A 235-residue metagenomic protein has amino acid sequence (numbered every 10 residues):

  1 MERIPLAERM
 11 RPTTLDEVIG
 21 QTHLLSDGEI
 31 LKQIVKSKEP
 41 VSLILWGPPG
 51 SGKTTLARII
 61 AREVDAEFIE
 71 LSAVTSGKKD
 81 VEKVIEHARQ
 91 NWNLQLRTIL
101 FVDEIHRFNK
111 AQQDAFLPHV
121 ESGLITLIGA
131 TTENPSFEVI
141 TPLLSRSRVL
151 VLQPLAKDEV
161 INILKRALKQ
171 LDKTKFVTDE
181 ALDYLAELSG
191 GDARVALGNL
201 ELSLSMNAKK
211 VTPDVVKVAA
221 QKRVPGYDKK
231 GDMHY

Functional and structural regions predicted by a protein language model:
M1-S37: A short, basic N-terminal segment
E2-I4, Q33-L71, E86-R89, L117-P118 (+1 more regions): Walker A/P-loop
L24-G28, A66-I99, K110: Short glycine-rich substrate-engagement loop in P-loop NTPases that contacts/grips substrate
K32-V35, H106-S145: Conserved catalytic/switch belt of AAA+ P-loop NTPases
S72-V74, R148-I161: Conserved AAA+ ATPase "SRH/arginine-finger" region at the nucleotide-binding site
R146, E159-K173: Conserved AAA+ ATPase "sensor/coupling" helix adjacent to the nucleotide-binding pocket
D183-L188, R194-A208, K217-V218: C-terminal helical "lid" of AAA+/P-loop NTPase domains
D214-Y235: C-terminal engagement/docking regions of AAA+ P-loop ATPases
